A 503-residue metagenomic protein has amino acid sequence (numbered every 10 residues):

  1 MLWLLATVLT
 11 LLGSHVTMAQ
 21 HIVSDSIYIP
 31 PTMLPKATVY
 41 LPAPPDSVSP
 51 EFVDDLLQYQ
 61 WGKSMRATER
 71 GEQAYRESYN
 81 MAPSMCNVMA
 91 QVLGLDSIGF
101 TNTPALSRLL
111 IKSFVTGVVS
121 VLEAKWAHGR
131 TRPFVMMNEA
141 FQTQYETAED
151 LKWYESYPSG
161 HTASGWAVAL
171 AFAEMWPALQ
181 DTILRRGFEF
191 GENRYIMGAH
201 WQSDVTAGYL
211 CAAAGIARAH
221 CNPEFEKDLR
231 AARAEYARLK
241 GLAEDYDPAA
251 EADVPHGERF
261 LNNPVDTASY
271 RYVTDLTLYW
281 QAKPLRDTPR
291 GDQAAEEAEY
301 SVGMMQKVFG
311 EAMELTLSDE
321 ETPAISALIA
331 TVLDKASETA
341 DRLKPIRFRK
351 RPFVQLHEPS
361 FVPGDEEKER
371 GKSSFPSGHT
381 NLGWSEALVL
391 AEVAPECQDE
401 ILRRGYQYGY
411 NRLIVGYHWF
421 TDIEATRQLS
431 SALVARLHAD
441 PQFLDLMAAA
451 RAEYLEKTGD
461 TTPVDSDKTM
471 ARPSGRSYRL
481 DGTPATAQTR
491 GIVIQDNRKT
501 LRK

Functional and structural regions predicted by a protein language model:
M1-L5: Bacterial N-terminal signal peptides that target proteins for export
L9-M18: C-terminal segment of classical bacterial N-terminal signal peptides
Q20-I196, R218, A234-V415, R436-Q442 (+2 more regions): Hydrophobic alpha-helical bundle signature of multipass membrane enzymes
G208-L229, R427-A448: C-terminal domain-closing interface element
L343, L480-T483: Short, glycine-anchored, charge-dense loop/turn motifs used at functional sites
D460-D481: Residue-level detector of functionally pivotal "anchor" positions at catalytic/ligand-binding pockets or at interdomain
I492-K503: C-terminal tail/sorting-segment detector
